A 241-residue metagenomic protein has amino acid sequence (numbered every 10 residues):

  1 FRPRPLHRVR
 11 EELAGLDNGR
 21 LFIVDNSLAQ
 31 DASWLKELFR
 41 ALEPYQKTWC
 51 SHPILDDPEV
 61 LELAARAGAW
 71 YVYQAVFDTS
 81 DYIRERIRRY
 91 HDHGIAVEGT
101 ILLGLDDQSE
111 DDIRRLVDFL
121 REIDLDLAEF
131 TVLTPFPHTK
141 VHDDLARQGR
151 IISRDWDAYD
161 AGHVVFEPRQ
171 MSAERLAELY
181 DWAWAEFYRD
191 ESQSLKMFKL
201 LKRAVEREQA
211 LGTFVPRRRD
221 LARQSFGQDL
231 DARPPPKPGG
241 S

Functional and structural regions predicted by a protein language model:
F1-L105, S109-D111, R115-D118: Radical SAM [4Fe-4S] cluster-binding motif and immediate context
R8, S27-Q30, A146, S194-K202: Residue-level signal for alpha-helical context at structural boundaries
E11, R40, R66, E85 (+3 more regions): Charged/polar, solvent-exposed surface patches and flexible loops
L38, D106-R189: Radical SAM enzyme [4Fe-4S]-AdoMet core and its adjacent flexible, acidic and glycine-rich loops/tails across
T48-C50, E98, L127-F130, S194-L195: Acidic/polar loop patches that form or flank catalytic/metal-binding clefts of enzymes that bind anionic ligands
D57-R66, I83-Y90, T134-L145, V165-L176 (+2 more regions): Hydrophobic transmembrane alpha-helix bundles
R89-V97, I123, E186-D190: A structural motif corresponding to the C-terminal end of an alpha-helix and its immediate exit/capping segment
R150, R154-D157, A161-S241: Radical SAM enzyme core and accessory elements
